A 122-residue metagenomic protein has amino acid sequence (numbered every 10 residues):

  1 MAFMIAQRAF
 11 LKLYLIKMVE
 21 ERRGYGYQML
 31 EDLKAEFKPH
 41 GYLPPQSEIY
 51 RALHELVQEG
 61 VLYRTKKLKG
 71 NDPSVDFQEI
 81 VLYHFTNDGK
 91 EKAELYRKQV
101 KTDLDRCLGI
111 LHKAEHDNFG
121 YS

Functional and structural regions predicted by a protein language model:
M1-A9: A detector for short, charged/polar N-terminal pre-domain segments
R8-K12, Q46: Short, leucine-enriched amphipathic alpha-helices that occur as contiguous helical runs
F10, M18-Q28: Short capping segments at the starts of secondary-structure elements
K17-E21, K34, H54: Short, locally clustered residues in the helix-turn-helix/winged-helix DNA-binding domain
Y25-H40: DNA-recognition alpha helix
I49-E59: Basic amphipathic alpha-helical segments that dock to polyanions
V57-D76, H84: Beta-hairpin "wing" of winged helix-turn-helix
D88-S122: Amphipathic alpha-helical dimerization/coiled-coil segments that flank or bridge DNA-binding/regulatory modules
